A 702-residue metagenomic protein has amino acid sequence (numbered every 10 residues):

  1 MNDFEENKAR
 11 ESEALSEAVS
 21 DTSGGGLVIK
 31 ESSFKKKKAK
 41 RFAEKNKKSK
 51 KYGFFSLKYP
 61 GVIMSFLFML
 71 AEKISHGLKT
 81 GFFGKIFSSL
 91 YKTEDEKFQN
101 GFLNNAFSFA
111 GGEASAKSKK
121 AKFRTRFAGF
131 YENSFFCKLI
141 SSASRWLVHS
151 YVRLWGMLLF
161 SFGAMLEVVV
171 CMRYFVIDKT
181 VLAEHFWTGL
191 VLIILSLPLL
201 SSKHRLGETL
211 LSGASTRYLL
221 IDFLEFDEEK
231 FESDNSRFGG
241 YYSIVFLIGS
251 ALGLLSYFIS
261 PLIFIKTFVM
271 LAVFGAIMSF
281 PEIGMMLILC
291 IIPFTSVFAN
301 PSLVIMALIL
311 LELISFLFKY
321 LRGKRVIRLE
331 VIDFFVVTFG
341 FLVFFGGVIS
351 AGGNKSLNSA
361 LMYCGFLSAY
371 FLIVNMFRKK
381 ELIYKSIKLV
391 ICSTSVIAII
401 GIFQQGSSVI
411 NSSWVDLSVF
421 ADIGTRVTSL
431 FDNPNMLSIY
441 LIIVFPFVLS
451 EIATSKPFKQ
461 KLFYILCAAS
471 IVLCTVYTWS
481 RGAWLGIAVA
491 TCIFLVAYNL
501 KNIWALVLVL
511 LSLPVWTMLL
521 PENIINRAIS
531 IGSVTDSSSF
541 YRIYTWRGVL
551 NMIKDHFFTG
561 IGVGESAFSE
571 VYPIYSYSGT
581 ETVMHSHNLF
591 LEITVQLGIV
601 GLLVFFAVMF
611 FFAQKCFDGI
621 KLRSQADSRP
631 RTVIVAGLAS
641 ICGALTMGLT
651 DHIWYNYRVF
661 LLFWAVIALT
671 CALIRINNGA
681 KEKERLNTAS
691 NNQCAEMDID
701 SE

Functional and structural regions predicted by a protein language model:
V152-L159, I277-I288, V326-F339, S386-V390 (+2 more regions): Membrane-interfacial loop-to-transmembrane alpha-helix junctions, especially the N-terminal start
R153-H204, G240-I259, K266-F274, L313 (+9 more regions): Alpha-helical transmembrane segments of multi-pass inner-membrane proteins
M172-Y174, C290, F294-F298, T594-L597 (+1 more regions): Membrane helix-loop boundary segments at the extracytoplasmic
W187-V191, M285-M286, I291-F344: Hydrophobic alpha-helical transmembrane segments in multi-pass integral membrane proteins
L195-T216, K230-N235, S624-I634, G648 (+2 more regions): A juxtamembrane structural motif centered on a specific transmembrane helix
L206-L219, F420-V427, P514-G548, K554 (+1 more regions): Flexible juxtamembrane loops connecting transmembrane helices in multi-pass membrane enzymes that build or modify
V415, G532-R547, N551, D555 (+2 more regions): Long extracytoplasmic/lumenal interhelical loops at the membrane interface of multi-pass membrane proteins
F463, V496, L597-G643: Hydrophobic transmembrane alpha-helices and their immediate junctions
